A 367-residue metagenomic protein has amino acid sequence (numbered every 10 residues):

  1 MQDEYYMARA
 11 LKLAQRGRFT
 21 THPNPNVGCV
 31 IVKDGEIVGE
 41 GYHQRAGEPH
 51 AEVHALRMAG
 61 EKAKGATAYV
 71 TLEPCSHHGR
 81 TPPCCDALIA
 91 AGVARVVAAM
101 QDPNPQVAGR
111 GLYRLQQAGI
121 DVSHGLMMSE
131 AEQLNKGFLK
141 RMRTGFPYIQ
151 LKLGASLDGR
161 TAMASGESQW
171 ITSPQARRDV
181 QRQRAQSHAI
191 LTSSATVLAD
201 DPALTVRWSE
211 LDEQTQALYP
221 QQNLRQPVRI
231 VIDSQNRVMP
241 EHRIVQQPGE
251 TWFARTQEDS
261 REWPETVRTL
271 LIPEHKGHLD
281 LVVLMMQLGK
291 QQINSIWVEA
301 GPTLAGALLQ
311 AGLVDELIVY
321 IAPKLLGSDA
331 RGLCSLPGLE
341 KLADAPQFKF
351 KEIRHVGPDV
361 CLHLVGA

Functional and structural regions predicted by a protein language model:
Q2-H22, R141: Short, basic/aromatic recognition patches
A10, G28, C75, L115 (+7 more regions): Residue-level signal for inorganic ion chemistry
V27-G35, L153-G154, L362: Short beta-strand scaffold segments in enzyme catalytic cores
I31-E130, L309: Zn2+-dependent cytidine deaminase-like catalytic core
P103-Q106, S129-E130, L198, R237-M239 (+2 more regions): Short gly/pro/ser/thr-enriched loop/turn and capping motifs at secondary-structure boundaries
K140, Q150-L157, T161-N294, T303-G306: Active-site ligand-binding patch in enzyme domains
Q310-F348: Flexible, gly/pro- and Lys/Arg-enriched active-site loops
P337-A367: Conserved histidine-centered catalytic loops in small-molecule metabolism enzymes
